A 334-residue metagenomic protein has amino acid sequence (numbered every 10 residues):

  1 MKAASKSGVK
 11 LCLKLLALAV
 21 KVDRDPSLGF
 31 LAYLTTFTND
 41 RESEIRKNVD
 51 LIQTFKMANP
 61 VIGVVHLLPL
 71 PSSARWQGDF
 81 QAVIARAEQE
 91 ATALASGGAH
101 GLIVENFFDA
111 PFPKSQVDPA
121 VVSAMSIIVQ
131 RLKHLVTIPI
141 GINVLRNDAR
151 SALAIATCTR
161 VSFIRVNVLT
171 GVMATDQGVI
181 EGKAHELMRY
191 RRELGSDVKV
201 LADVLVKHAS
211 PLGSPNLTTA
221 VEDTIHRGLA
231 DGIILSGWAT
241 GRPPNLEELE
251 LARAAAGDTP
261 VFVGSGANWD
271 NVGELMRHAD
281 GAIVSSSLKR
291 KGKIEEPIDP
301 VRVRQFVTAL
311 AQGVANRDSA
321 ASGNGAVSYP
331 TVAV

Functional and structural regions predicted by a protein language model:
I52-D79, E193-A209: N-terminal small/glycine-rich loop or linker at the start of catalytic domains across soluble metabolic enzymes
V61-V65, V104, I140-V144, V166 (+4 more regions): Hydrophobic faces of well-ordered beta-strands that scaffold small-molecule active sites in alpha/beta enzyme cores
G101-A124, G171-T175, I234-P243, G292: Glycine-rich, proline-tolerant flexible connector loops at the mouths of alpha/beta enzymes
S115-G141, A184-V200, P244-V263, V303-G313: Alpha-helix-loop-beta-strand connector modules within alpha/beta enzyme cores
N147-T159, A267-G281: Catalytic cores of alpha/beta
T157-A230: Conserved anion-binding
S162-Q177, I234-A239, S265, A279-D299: Glycine-rich phosphate-binding active-site loops on the catalytic face of alpha/beta enzymes
V179-K183, R290-D318: C-terminal helical cap(s) of enzyme catalytic domains, especially alpha/beta-barrels
